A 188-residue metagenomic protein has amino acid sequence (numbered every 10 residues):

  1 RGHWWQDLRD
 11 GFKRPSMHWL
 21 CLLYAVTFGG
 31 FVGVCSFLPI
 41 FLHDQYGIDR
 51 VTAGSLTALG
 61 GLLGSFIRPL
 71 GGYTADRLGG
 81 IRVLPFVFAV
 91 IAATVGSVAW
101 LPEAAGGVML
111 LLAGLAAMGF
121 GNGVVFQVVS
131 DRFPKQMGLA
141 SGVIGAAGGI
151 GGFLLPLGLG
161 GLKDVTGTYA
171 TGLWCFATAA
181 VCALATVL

Functional and structural regions predicted by a protein language model:
R1-W19: Juxtamembrane intracellular "pre-TM" segments in multi-pass secondary transporters
R14-F66: Extracytoplasmic gate region of multi-pass secondary transporters
L42-H43, T74-A75, G158-G167: Interfacial helix-cap and linker-helix signal at transmembrane-aqueous boundaries of multi-pass secondary transporters
G61-P69, G149-F153: Residue-level signature of mid-helix packing/kink "hotspots" within the transmembrane helices of 12-pass Major
I67-G79: Helix-to-loop junctions at the C-terminal end of transmembrane segments in multipass secondary transporters
L78-V125: C-terminal transmembrane helical hairpin of 12-TM major facilitator-type secondary transporters
V128-G138, G167: Paired intracellular helix-loop junctions of major facilitator superfamily
G161-A179: A membrane-interface helix-boundary motif in multi-pass transporters
